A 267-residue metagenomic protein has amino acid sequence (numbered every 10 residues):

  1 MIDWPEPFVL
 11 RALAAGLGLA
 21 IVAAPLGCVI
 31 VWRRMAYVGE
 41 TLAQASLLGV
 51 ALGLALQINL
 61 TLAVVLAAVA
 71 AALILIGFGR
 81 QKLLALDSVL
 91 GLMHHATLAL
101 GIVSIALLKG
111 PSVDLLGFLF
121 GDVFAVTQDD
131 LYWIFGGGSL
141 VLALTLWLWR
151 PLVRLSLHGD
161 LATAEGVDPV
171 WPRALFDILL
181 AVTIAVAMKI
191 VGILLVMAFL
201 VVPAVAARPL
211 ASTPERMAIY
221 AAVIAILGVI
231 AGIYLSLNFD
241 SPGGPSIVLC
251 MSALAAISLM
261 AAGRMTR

Functional and structural regions predicted by a protein language model:
M1-I21: Membrane-interfacial amphipathic/re-entrant helices at transmembrane-helix boundaries
E6-R11, K82, L86-R150, L175-I178: Transmembrane helix-bundle core of multi-pass membrane transporters and related energy-transducing complexes
A12-A15, L60-A68, D87, G91 (+3 more regions): Loop-to-transmembrane alpha-helix initiation sites
C28-P111, A207-I219, S236-D240, A262-M265: Short loop segments and helix-boundary regions at transmembrane helix junctions of multi-pass inner-membrane proteins
A45-A55, M93-I105, A125, P169-A181 (+2 more regions): Small-residue-rich segments of transmembrane alpha-helices in multi-pass membrane proteins, especially helix faces
A143-F176: Membrane-helix/interface signature in polytopic inner-membrane proteins
R150-V153, M260-R267: Membrane-interface capping segments at transmembrane-helix boundaries
V196-P245: Transmembrane alpha-helical segments in multi-pass inner-membrane proteins
